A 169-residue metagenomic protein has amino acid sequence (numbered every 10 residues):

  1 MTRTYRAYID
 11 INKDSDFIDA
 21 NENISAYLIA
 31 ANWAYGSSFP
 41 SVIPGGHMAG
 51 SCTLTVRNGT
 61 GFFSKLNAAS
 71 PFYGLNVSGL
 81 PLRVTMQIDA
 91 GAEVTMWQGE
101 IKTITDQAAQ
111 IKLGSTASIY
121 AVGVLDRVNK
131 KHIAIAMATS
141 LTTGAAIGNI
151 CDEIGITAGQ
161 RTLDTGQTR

Functional and structural regions predicted by a protein language model:
M1-S140, N149: Assembly/oligomerization scaffold segments
N129, I147-R169: N-terminal export/assembly leaders
